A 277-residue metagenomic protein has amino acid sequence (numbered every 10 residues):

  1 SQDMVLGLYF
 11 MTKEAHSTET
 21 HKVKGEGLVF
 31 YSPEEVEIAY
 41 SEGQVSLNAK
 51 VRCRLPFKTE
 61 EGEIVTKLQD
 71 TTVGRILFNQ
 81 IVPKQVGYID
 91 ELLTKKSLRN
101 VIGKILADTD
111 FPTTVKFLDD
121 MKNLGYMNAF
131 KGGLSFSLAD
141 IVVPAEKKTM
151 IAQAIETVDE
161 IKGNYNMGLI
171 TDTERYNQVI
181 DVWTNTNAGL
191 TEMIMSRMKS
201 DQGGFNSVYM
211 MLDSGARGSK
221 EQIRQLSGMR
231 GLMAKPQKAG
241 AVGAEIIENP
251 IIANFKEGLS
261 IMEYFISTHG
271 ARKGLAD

Functional and structural regions predicted by a protein language model:
S1-D172, Q222-Q225, M229-K238, A244-D277: Feature marking long nucleic-acid-engaging regions of large polymerase/nuclease enzymes
T173-R230: Gly/Pro-rich turn-and-neighbor structural signature
